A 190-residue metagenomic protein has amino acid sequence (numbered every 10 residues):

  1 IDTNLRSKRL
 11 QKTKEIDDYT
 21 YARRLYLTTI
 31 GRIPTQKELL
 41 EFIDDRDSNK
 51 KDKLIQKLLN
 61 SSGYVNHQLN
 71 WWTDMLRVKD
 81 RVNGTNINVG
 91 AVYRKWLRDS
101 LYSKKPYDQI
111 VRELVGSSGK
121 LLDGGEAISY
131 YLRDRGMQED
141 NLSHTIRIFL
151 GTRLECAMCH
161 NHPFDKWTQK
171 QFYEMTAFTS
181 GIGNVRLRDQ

Functional and structural regions predicted by a protein language model:
D2-Q190: Short, structured secondary-structure elements that scaffold catalytic or ligand/cofactor-binding regions
